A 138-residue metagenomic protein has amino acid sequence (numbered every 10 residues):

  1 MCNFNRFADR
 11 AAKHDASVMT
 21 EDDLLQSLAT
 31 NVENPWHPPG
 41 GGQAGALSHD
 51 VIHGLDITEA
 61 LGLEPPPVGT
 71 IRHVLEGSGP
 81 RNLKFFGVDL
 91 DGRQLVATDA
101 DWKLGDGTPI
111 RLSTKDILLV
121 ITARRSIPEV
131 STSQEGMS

Functional and structural regions predicted by a protein language model:
M1-R6, A16, D22-S138: Structured surface interface patches that mediate subunit assembly and partner/cofactor docking
D9-K13: Active-site flanking loop/helix segments enriched in acidic
